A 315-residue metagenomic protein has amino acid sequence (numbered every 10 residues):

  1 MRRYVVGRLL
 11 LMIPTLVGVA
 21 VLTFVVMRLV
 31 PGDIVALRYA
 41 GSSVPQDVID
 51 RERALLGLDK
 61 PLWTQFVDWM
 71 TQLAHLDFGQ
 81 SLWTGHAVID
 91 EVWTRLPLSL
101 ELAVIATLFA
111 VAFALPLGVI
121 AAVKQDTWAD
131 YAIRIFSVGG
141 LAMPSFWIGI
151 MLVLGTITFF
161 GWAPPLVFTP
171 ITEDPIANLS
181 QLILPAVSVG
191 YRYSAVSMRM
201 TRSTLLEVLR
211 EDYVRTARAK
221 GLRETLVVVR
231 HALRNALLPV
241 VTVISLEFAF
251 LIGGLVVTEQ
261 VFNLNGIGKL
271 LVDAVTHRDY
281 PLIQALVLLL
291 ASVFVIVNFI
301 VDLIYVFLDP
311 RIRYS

Functional and structural regions predicted by a protein language model:
R2-Y4, I13-L16, L96-A129, S145 (+2 more regions): Alpha-helical transmembrane segments of integral membrane proteins, especially multi-pass inner/plasma-membrane
L9, E52, L62-F78, V88 (+8 more regions): Hydrophobic alpha-helical segments of integral membrane proteins, encompassing both true transmembrane helices
T15-V67, F160-Q181: Hydrophobic alpha-helical transmembrane segments of membrane transport/permease proteins and related membrane-embedded
V19, A36-R38, T64, G79-L82 (+5 more regions): Short, hydrophobic secondary-structure boundary micro-motifs
L22-L29, D68-T71, I135-L166, S188-S194: Membrane-water interface segments at the C-terminal ends of transmembrane alpha-helices in multi-pass inner-membrane
Y39-S43, G57, P61, G79 (+8 more regions): Residues in soluble alpha-helical coiled-coils and helical-bundle/repeat scaffolds
D59-L115: An internal, D/E-rich "acidic patch" concept
